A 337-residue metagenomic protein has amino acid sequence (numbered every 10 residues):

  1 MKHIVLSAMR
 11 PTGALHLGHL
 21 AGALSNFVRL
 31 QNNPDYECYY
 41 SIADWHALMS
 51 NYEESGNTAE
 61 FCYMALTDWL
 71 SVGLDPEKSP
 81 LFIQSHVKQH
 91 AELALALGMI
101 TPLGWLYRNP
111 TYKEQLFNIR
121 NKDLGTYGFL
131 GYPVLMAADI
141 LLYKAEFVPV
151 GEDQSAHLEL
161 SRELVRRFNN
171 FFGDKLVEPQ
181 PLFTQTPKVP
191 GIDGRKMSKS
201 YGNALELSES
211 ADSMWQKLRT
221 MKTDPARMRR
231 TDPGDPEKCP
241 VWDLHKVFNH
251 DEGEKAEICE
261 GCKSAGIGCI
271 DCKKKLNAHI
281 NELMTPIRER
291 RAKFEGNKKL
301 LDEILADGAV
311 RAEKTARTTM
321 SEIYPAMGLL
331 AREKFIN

Functional and structural regions predicted by a protein language model:
M1-H3, R332-E333: Extreme N-terminus of proteins, especially the signal/transit-peptide cleavage junction and the first residues
K2-A138, R288, A292: N-terminal Rossmann-like or analogous alpha/beta NTP/dinucleotide-binding catalytic cores that position adenine
P11-G13, V148-P149, N203: A generic structural motif
L17, R162-N337: Conserved nucleotide- and phosphate/pyrophosphate-binding catalytic cores in adenylate/nucleotidyl-handling enzymes
A23, A65, W69, H157 (+3 more regions): Alpha-helical packing segments of well-folded alpha/beta enzyme cores
A23, L93, L130-P133, H157 (+3 more regions): Catalytic-loop motifs flanking and including active-site residues across diverse enzymes
E92-L93, G104, R108-F117, N121-F171 (+3 more regions): Classical nucleotidyltransferase
